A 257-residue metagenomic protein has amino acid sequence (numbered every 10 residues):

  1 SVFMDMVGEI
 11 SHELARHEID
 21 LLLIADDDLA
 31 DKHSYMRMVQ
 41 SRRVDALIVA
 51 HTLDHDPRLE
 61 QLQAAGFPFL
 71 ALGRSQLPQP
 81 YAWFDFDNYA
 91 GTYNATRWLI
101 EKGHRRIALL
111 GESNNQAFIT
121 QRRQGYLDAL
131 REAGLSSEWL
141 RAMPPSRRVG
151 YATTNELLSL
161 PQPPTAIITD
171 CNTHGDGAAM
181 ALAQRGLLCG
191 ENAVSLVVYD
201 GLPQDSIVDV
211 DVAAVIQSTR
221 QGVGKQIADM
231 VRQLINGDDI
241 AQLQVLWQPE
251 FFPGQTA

Functional and structural regions predicted by a protein language model:
S1-F3, L23-D31, F84-N94, L110-N155 (+4 more regions): Hinge/beta->alpha junction and helix N-cap segments in small-molecule ligand-binding domains
S1-R97, L157-S159: Alpha-helical recognition/docking segments in bacterial nutrient-uptake and carbohydrate-utilization systems
E9-E13, Q61, A65, Q121-A133 (+2 more regions): Alpha-helical structural signal in soluble globular domains
E18-D20, P68, R105, S136 (+1 more regions): Residue-level detector of anion-binding/catalytic polar loops
D45, R105-R106, S136, P163-T165: Short acidic/polar active-site loop segments enriched in Thr and Asp
W98-I107: Glycine-rich phosphate/diphosphate-binding loops that line cofactor/substrate pockets in enzymes
L160-A257: Flexible loop/turn connectors
